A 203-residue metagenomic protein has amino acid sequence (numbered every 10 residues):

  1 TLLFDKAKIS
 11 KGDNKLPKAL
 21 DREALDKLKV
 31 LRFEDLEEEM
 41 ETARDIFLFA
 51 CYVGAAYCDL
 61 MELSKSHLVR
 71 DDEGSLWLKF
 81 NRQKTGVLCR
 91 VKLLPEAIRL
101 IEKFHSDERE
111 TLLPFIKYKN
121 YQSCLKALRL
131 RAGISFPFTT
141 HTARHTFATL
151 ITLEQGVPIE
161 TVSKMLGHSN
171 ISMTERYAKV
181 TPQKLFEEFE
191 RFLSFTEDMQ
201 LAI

Functional and structural regions predicted by a protein language model:
L2-Y57: Basic, Lys/Arg- and aromatic-enriched nucleic-acid-binding interface segment
N14-K15, R82-A127, T139: C-terminal catalytic core of Y-nucleophile DNA break-rejoin enzymes
A19, R82-G86, I98, Y118 (+1 more regions): Catalytic-site neighborhood detector that most strongly recognizes the C-terminal catalytic loop/helix of tyrosine
V30, E62, R70, R176-K179: Phosphate-coordinating loops and pocket residues in cytosolic domains that bind phosphorylated ligands
E41-R44, I116-K119, S135-Q155, H168: Short basic/aromatic active-site micro-motif
L48, Y52, C58-D59, R144-S169 (+1 more regions): C-terminal catalytic core of tyrosine-transesterase DNA break-rejoin enzymes
H67-E73, S135-F136, G156-R176, E187: Short, polar N-cap/turn motifs at the start of nucleic acid-interacting alpha helices
D107, R191-I203: C-terminal secondary-structure termini that scaffold catalytic or DNA-interacting sites
